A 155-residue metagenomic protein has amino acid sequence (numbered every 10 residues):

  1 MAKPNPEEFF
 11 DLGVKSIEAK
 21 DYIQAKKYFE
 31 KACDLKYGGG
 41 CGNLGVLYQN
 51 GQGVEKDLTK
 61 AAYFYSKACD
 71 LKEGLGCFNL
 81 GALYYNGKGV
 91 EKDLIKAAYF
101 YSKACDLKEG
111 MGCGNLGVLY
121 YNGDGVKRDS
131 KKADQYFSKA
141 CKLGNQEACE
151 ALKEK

Functional and structural regions predicted by a protein language model:
M1-P6, K139-K155: Terminal, low-structured helical/coil segments at or just beyond the last alpha-helical repeat
P4-E8, Q24, Y99: Alpha-helix N-cap/N′ positions at the starts of helices
P4-N5, S16-I17, D21, L35-G38 (+9 more regions): Short helix-capping/linker turns of helical repeat alpha-solenoids
E8-E18, C41-N50, N79-N86, N115-N122 (+1 more regions): Hydrophobic face of amphipathic alpha-helices that form TPR/SEL1-like repeat modules and related alpha-solenoid
E30-N43: Short, charge-rich amphipathic alpha-helical segments embedded in non-transmembrane helical bundles/solenoids
